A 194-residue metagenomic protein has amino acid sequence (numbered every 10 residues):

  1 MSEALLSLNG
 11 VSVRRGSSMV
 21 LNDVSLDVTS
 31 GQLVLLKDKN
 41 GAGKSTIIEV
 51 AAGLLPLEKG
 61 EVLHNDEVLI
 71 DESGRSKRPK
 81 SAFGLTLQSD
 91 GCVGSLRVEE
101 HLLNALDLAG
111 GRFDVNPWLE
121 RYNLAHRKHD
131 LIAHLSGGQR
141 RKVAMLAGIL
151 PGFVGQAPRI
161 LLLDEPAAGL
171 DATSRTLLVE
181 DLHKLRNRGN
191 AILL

Functional and structural regions predicted by a protein language model:
K37-K39: The feature captures the beta-strand-to-loop junction immediately N-terminal to the Walker
A52: Helix-to-loop junction immediately C-terminal to a conserved catalytic motif
G60-E72, R78-P79: Conserved ABC transporter NBD signature motif
S89, G94-A109: Q-loop/switch helix immediately C-terminal to the Walker
L103, R112-R127: Conserved ABC ATPase "signature" region
L131-G138: Conserved ABC ATPase signature
Q156, L161-E165: Catalytic Walker B motif of ABC-type/P-loop ATPase nucleotide-binding domains
